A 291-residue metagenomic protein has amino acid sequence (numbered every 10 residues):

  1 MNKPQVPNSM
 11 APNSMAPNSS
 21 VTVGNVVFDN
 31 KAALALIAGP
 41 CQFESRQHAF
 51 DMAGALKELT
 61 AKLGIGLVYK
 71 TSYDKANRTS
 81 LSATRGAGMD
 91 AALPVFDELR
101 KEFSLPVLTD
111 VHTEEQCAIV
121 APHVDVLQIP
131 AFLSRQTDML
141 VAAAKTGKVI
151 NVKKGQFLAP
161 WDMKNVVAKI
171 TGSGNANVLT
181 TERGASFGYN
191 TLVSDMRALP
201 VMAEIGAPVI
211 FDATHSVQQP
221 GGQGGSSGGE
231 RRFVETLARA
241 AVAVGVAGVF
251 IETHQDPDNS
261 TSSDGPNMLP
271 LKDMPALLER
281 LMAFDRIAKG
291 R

Functional and structural regions predicted by a protein language model:
M1-P7, M15-L36, R286-R291: N-terminal amphipathic alpha-helix/helix-capping segment at the start of soluble metabolic enzymes
K31-L34, L63-L67, K101-V107, H123-D125 (+4 more regions): Short, well-ordered coil/turn segments that N-cap beta-strands
L36, P40-A49, L67-M89, H254-D264: Glycine-rich, proline-tolerant flexible connector loops at the mouths of alpha/beta enzymes
Q42-L56, A87-P94, G228-T236: Glycine-rich anion/phosphate-binding loops
L56-L63, T84-L108, A143-V149, L199-V209 (+2 more regions): Alpha-helix-loop-beta-strand connector modules within alpha/beta enzyme cores
S82-D90, F103, V126-L133, Y189-M196 (+3 more regions): Active-site-adjacent loop and "lid" segments of alpha/beta metabolic enzymes
A87-G88, E102-Q116, D125-D138, V149-P160 (+1 more regions): Catalytic beta/alpha-barrel core
T146-T253: Catalytic alpha/beta core domains of metabolic enzymes, predominantly
